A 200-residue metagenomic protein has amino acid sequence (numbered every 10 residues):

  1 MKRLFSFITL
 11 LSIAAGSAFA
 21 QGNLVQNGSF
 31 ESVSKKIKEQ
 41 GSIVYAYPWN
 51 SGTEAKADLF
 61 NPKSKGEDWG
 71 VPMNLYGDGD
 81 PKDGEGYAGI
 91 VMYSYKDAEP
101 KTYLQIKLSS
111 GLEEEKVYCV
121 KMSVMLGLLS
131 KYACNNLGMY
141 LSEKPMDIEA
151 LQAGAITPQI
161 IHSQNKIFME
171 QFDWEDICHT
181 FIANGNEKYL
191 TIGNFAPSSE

Functional and structural regions predicted by a protein language model:
M1-V25: Bacterial Sec-dependent N-terminal signal peptides
Q21-E114, S123, G127, L151-E200: Aromatic (Trp/Tyr/Phe) and Gly/Pro-enriched flexible surface segments
M122, G138-M139: Active-site periphery "cap/insert" segments of enzyme catalytic domains
K131-G138: Short coil-to-beta strand junction motifs in C2/discoidin
L141-E143, K188: Long, amphipathic alpha-helical coupling/dimerization segments that relay conformational signals between
K144-Q152: Short aromatic-acidic-glycine turn motif
